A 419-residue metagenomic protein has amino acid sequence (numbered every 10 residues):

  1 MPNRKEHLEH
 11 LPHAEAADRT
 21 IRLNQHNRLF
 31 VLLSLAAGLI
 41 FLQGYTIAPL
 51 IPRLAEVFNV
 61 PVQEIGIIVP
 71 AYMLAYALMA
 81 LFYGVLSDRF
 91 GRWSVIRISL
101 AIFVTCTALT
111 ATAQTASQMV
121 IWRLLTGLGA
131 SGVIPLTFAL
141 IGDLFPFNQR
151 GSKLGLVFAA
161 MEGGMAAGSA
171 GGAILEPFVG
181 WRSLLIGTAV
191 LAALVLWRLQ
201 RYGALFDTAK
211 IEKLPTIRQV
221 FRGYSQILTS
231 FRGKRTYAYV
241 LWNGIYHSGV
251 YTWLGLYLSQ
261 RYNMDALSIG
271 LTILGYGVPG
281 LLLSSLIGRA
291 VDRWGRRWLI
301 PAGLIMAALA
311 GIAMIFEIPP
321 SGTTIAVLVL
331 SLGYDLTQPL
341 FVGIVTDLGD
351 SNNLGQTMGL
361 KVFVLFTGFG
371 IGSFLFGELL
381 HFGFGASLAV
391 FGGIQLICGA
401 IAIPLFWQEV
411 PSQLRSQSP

Functional and structural regions predicted by a protein language model:
E15-L23, F206-Y237: Juxtamembrane intracellular "pre-TM" segments in multi-pass secondary transporters
N59, G91, T112-Q118, G129 (+2 more regions): Helix-breaking motifs and short loop linkers at transmembrane-helix boundaries and internal kinks in secondary membrane
L78-Q114: Conserved MFS/SLC helix-loop-helix module at the cytosolic interface between two early adjacent transmembrane helices
A80-G91, L283-G295, L380: Helix-to-loop junctions at the C-terminal end of transmembrane segments in multipass secondary transporters
I102, C106, S117-L125, S321-V329: Paired small-residue
Q118, L156-G203: Helix-loop-helix hairpin linking two adjacent transmembrane segments in secondary transporters
L124-G163: Cytoplasmic helix-loop-helix junction between adjacent transmembrane helices in 12-TM secondary transporters
L348-F384, F391: A late C-terminal transmembrane helix in Major Facilitator Superfamily
